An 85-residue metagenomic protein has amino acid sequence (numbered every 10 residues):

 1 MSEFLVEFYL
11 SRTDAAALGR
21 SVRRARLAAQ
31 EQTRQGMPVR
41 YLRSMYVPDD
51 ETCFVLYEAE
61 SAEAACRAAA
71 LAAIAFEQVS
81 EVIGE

Functional and structural regions predicted by a protein language model:
M1-Q35, V47, A62, R67-A68 (+1 more regions): Short S/T/G/P-rich N-terminal loop/turn motif that feeds into the first structured element of a domain
E3, T52-F54: Structural motif
G36-P38, A73: Glycine-centered loop/turn motif at secondary-structure junctions
P38-S44, Q78: A short linear hydrophobic-aromatic micro-motif
V47-E51, L71-E85: Glycine-rich beta-strand-turn "strand-cap" elements at beta-sheet edges
L56-E58: Short hydrophobic/aromatic beta-strand micro-patches that form the beta-sheet surface supporting nucleotide- or nucleic
